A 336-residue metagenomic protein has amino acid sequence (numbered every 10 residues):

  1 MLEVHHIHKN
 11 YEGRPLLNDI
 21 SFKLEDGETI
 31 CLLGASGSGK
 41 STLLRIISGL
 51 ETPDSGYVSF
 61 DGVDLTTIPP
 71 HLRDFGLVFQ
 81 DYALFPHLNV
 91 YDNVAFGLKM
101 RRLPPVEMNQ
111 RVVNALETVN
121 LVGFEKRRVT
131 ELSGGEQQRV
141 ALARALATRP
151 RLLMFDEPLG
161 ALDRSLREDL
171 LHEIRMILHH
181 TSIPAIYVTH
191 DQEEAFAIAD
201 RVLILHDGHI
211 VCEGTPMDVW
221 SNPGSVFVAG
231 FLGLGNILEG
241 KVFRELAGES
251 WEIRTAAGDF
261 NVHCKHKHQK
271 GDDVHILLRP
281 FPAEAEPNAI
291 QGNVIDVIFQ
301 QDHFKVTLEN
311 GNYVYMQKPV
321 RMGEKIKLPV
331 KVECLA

Functional and structural regions predicted by a protein language model:
L33-A35: The feature captures the beta-strand-to-loop junction immediately N-terminal to the Walker
S41-L44, V140: ABC ATPase nucleotide-binding domain helices that frame the ATP-binding cleft
S48: Helix-to-loop junction immediately C-terminal to a conserved catalytic motif
G56-D64: Conserved ABC transporter NBD signature motif
L72-G76, Q80-F227: ABC ATPase nucleotide-binding domains
G235, E245-A336: Non-catalytic connector elements of ABC transporters
